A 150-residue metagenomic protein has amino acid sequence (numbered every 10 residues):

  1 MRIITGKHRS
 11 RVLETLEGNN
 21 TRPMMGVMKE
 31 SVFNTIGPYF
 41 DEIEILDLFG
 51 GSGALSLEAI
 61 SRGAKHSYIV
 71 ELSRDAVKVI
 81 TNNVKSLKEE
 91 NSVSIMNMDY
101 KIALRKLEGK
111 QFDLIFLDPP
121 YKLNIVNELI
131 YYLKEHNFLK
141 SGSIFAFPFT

Functional and structural regions predicted by a protein language model:
M1-T150: Class I S-adenosyl-L-methionine-dependent methyltransferase catalytic core
